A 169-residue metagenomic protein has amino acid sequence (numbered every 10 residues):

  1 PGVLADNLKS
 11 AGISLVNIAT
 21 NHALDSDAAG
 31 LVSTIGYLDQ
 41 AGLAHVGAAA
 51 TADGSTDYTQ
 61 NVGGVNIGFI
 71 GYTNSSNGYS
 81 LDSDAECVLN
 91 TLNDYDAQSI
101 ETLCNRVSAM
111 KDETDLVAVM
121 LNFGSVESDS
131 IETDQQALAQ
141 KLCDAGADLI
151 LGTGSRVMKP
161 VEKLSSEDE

Functional and structural regions predicted by a protein language model:
P1-E169: Acidic, metal/ion-coordinating pockets
